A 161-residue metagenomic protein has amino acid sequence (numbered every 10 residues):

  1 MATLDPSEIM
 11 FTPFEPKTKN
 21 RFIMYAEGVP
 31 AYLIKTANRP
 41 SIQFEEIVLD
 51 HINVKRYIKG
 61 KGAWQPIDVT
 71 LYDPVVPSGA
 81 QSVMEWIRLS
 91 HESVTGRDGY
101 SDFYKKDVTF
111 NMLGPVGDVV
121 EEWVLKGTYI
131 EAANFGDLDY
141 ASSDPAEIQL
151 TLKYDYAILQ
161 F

Functional and structural regions predicted by a protein language model:
M1-F161: Glycine-rich, low-complexity intrinsically disordered segments
